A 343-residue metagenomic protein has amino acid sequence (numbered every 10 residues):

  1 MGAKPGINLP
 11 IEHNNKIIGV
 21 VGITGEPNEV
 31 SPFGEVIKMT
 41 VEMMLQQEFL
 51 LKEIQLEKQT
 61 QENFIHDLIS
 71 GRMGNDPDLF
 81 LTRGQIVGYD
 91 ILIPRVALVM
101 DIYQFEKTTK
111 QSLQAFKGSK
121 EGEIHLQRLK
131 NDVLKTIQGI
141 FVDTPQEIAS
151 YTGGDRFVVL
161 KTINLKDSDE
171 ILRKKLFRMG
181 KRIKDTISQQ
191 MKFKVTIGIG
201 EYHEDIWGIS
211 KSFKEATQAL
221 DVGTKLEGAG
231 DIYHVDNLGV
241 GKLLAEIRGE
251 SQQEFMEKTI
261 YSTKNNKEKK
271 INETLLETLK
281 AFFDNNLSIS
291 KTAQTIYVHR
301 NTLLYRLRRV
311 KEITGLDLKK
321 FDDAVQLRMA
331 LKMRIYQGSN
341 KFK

Functional and structural regions predicted by a protein language model:
M1-E12, G19-G22: A short beta-strand signature within small-molecule sensing/ligand-binding domains used in signal transduction
A3, K16-G19, V195-I197, D236: Generic detector of intrinsically disordered, low-complexity, polar/charged segments
K16-G19, G25-V30, I93, T144-Q146: N-terminal functional module of multi-domain proteins
G19-N28, T162-L165, G200: Short beta-strand-to-loop transition segments that serve as allosteric relay/switch motifs in sensory/regulatory domains
G25-R83: Juxtadomain coupling helices with adjacent low-complexity linkers
L79-A97, D101-K343: Cytosolic nucleotide-utilizing catalytic cores of signal-transduction proteins
